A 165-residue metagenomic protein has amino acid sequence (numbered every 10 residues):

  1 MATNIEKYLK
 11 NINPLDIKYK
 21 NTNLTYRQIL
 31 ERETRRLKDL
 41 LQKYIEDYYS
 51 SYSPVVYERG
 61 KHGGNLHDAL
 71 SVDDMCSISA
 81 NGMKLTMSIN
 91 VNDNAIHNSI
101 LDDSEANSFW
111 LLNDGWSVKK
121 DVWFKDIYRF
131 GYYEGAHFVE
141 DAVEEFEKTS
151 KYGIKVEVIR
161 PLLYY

Functional and structural regions predicted by a protein language model:
M1-D93, S108-Y165: Short, Lys/Arg-rich flexible segments
